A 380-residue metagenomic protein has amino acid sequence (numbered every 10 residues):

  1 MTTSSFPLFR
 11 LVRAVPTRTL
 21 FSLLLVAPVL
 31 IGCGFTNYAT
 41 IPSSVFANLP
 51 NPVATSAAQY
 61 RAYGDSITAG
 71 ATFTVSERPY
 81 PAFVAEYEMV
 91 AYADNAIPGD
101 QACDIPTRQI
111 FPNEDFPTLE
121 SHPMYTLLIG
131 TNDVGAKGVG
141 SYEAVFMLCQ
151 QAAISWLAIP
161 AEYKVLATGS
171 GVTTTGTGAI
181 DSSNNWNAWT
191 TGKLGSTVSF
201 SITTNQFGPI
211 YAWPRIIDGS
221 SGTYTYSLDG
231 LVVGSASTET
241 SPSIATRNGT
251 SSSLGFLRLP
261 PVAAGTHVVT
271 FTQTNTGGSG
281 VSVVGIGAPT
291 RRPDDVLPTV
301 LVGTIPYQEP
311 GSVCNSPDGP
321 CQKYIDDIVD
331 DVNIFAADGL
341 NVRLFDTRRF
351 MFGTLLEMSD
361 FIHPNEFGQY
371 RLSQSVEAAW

Functional and structural regions predicted by a protein language model:
M1-T17: N-terminal secretory signal peptides that target proteins for export/translocation
R13-I31: Sec-dependent N-terminal signal peptides
P28-T55: Bacterial Sec-dependent N-terminal signal peptides
A57-T74, P98-D100, V134: Catalytic nucleophile-elbow at a beta strand-turn-alpha helix junction centered on a G-D-S/GDSL motif, marking
V75-P79: Short Gly/aromatic-enriched secondary-structure transition segments
A82, Y87, T107-G234, T240-W380: Alpha-helical cap/lid subdomain in secreted, periplasmic, or secretory-pathway luminal O-acyl-processing enzymes
M89-A102: A short beta-strand-loop structural module common to alpha/beta enzyme folds
